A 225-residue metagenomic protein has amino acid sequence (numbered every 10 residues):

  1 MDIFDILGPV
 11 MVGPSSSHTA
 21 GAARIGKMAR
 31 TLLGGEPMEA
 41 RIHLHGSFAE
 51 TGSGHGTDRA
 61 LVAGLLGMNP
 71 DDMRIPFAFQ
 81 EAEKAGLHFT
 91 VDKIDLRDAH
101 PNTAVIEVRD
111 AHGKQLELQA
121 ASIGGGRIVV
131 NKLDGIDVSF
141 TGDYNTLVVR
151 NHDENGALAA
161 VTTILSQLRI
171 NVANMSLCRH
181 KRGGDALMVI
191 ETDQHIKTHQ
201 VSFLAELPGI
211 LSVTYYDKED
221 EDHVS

Functional and structural regions predicted by a protein language model:
M1-V10, A40-I42: Short, hydrophobic/aliphatic alpha-helical segments
G8-G26: Conserved phosphate/anionic-ligand binding catalytic regions in large, soluble enzymes, centered on
I25, G67-P70, I75-P76, K84-G86 (+4 more regions): Protein-protein interaction/assembly regions in multi-subunit complexes
L32-R41, P101: Non-transmembrane, aqueous-exposed alpha-helical and coiled segments at domain scale
R41, H45-K84: A structural-propensity feature for long, helix-poor, extended segments
L66-L116: Contiguous domain-boundary segments centered on the initiation and propagation of an alpha-helix
V91-I94, L118-S225: A conserved regulatory-domain signal marking ACT and ACT-like small-molecule sensing domains and adjacent regulatory
